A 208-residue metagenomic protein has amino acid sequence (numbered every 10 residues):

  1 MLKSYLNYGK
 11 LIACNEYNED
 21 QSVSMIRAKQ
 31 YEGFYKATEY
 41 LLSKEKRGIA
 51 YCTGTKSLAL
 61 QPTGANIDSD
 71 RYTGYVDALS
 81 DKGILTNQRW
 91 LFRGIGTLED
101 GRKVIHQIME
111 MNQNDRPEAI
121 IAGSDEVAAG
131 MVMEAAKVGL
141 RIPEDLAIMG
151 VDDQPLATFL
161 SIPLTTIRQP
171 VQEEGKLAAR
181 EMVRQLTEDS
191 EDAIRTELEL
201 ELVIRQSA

Functional and structural regions predicted by a protein language model:
M1-E39, S43, E110, N114: Alpha-helical recognition/docking segments in bacterial nutrient-uptake and carbohydrate-utilization systems
C14, Y51-C52, I121, R205: Short hydrophobic segments within beta-strands
V23, L60-P62, F159-P163: Short acidic, glycine/proline-rich loop/turn micro-motifs
I26-K36, C52-S80, I84-H106, I121-A129 (+3 more regions): Hinge/beta->alpha junction and helix N-cap segments in small-molecule ligand-binding domains
K46-I49, E118: Short acidic/polar active-site loop segments enriched in Thr and Asp
R47, L85-N87, R141: Conserved H-loop
I105-A208: Flexible loop/turn connectors
